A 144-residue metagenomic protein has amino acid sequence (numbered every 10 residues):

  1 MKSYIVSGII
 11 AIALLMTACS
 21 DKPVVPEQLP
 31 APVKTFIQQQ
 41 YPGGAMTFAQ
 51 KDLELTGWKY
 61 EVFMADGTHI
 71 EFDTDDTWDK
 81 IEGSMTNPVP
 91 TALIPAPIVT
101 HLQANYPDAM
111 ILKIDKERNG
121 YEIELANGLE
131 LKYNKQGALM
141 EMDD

Functional and structural regions predicted by a protein language model:
M1-Y4, I10: Positively charged n-region of N-terminal signal peptides that target proteins for export
L15-A18: C-terminal motif of bacterial Sec signal peptides marking the signal peptidase cleavage site
S20-K22: Bacterial signal peptide processing site
V25-M46, V89-M110: Short, non-transmembrane alpha-helical segments in secretory-pathway proteins
A31, T35-D75, D79: Post-signal-peptide N-terminal segment of Sec-exported extracytoplasmic proteins
L53, M85, R118: Residue-level detector of flexible, active-site-proximal loop/helix-junction positions within diverse enzyme catalytic
W58-S84, I123-D144: Amphipathic N-proximal alpha-helical interface segments
P90-L93, T100-D144: Extracytoplasmic electrostatic interaction patches
